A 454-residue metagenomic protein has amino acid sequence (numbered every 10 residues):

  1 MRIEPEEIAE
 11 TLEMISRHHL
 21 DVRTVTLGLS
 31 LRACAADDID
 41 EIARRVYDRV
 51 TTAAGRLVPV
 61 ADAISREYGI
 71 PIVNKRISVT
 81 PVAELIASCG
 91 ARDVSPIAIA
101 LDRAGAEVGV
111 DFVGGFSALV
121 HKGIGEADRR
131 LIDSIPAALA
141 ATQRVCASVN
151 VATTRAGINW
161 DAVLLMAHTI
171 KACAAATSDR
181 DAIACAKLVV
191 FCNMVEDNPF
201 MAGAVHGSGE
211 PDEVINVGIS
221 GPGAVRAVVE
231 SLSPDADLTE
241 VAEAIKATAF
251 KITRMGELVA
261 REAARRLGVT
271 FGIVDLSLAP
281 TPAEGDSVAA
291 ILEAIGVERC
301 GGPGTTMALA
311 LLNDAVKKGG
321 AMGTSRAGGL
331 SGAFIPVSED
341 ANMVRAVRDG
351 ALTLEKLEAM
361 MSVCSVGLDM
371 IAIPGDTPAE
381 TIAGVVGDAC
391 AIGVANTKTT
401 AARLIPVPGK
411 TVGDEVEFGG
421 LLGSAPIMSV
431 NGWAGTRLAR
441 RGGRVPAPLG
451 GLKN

Functional and structural regions predicted by a protein language model:
M1-N454: Anaerobic metallocofactor- and corrinoid-dependent redox/one-carbon enzyme cores, especially those from methanogenesis
